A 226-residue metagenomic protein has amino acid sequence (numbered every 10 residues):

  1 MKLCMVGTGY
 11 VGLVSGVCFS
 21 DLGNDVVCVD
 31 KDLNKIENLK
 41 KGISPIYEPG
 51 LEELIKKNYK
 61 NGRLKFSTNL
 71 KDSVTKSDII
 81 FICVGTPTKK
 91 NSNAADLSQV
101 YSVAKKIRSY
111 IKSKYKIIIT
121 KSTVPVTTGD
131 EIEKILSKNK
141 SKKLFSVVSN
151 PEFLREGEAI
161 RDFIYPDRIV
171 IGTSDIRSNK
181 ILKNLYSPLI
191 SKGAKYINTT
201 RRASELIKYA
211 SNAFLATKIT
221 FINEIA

Functional and structural regions predicted by a protein language model:
M1-A226: Structural/interface elements that position substrates and couple domains in central-metabolism enzymes
